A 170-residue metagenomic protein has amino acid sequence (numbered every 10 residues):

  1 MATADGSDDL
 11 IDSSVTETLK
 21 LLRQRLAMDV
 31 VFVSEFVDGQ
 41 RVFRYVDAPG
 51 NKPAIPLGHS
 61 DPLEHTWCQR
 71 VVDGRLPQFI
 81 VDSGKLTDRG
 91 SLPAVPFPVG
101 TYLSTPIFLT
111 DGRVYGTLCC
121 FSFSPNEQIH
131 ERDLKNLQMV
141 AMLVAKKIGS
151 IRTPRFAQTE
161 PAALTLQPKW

Functional and structural regions predicted by a protein language model:
A4, T16-R25, R70, G74 (+2 more regions): Amphipathic alpha-helical regulatory segments at dimerization interfaces that relay allosteric signals between sensory
D8-V46, I55, W170: Helix-loop-beta substructure at the N-terminus of cytosolic sensory domains that couple signal/ligand detection
F36, Q40, K52-L92, G100: Regulatory sensory and allosteric helical modules in signal-transduction proteins and certain transcription factors
T101-L109: A short, aliphatic-rich beta-strand micro-motif
D111-R113: Glycine-biased flexible loop/turn sites that connect beta-strands or occur in inter-domain linkers
L118-E127: Short beta-strand-to-loop transition segments that serve as allosteric relay/switch motifs in sensory/regulatory domains
Q128-K147: Amphipathic alpha-helical "output/dimerization" segments
S150-W170: Signal-transducing coiled-coil/dimerization helices and immediately adjacent hinge/linker segments that couple sensory
